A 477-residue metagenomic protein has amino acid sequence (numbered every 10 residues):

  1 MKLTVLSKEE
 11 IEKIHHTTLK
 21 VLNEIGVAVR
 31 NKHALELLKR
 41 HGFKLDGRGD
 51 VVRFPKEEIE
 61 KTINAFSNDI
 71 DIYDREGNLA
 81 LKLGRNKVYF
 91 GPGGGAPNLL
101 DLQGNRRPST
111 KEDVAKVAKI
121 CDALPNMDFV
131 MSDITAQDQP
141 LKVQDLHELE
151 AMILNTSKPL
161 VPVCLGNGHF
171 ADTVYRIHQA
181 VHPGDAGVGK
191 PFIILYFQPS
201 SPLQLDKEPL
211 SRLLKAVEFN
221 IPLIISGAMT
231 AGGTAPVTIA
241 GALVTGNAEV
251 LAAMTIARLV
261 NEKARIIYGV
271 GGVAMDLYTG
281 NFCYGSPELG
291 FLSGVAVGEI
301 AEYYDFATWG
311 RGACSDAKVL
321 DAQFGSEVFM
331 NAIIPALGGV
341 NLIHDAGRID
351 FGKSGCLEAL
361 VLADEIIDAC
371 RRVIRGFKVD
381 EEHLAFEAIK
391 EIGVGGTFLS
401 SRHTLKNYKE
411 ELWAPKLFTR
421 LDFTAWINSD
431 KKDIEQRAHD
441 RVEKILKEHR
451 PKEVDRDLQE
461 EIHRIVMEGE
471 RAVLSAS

Functional and structural regions predicted by a protein language model:
T4-K8, E24, R48-V52, R107 (+11 more regions): Hydrophobic alpha-helical scaffolding
T4-T17, I25-L37, V52, E358-S477: Catalytic-core signal marking the mid-to-C-terminal active-site face
E9-K13, G26-R40, D46-R48, K82 (+4 more regions): N-terminal glycine-rich anion-binding loops that anchor highly charged ligand groups
I14-T17, V21-A28, H41, T62-D69 (+14 more regions): Change "in soluble alpha/beta enzymes" to "in soluble alpha/beta proteins
E36-N105: Glycine-rich, N-terminal phosphate-binding loop and its surrounding beta-alpha-beta segment
K39-D46, T230, A274-Y278, T308-G312 (+4 more regions): Short acidic (Asp/Glu) and glycine-rich catalytic loops that position anionic groups and cofactors
P108-L337, N341: Helix-rich catalytic cores of soluble enzyme domains
G294-S400: Hydrophobic alpha-helical bundle architecture
